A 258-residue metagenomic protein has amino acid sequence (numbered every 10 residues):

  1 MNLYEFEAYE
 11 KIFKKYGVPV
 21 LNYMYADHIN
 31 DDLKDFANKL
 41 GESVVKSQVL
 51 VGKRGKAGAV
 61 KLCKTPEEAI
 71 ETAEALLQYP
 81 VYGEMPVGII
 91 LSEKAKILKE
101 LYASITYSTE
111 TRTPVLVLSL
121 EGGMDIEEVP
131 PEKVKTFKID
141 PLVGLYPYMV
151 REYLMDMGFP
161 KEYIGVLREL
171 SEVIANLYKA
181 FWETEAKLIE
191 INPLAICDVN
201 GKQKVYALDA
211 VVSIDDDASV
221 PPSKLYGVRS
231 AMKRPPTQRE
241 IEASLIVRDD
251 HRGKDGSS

Functional and structural regions predicted by a protein language model:
M1-V87, L91-A186, E190-I191, I196-S258: ATP-dependent carboxylate/acyl-activation modules
